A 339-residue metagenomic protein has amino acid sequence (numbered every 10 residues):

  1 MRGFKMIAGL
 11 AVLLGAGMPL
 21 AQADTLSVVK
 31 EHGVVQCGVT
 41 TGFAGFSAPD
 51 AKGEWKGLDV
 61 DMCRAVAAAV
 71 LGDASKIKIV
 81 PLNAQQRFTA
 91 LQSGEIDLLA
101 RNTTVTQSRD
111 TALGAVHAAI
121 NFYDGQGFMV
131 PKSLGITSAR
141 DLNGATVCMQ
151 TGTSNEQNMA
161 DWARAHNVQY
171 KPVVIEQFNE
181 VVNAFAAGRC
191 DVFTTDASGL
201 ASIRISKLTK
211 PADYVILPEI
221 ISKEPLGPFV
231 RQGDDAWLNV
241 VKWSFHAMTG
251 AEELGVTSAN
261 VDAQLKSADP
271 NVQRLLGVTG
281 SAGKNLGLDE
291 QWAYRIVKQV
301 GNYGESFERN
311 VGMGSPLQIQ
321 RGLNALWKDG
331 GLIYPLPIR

Functional and structural regions predicted by a protein language model:
I7-G17: Bacterial N-terminal signal peptides
M18-A23: Sec/Tat signal peptide C-region and signal peptidase I cleavage site
V28-A100, L286, Y303, L326 (+1 more regions): Extracytoplasmic small-molecule ligand-binding "clamshell" domains of the periplasmic binding protein/Venus flytrap
K30-E31, A67-G72, Q92-I96, T104 (+9 more regions): Sec-exported extracytoplasmic/periplasmic mature domains
V34-G45, W55-V70, T104, D124-E180: Bilobed "Venus flytrap"/periplasmic-binding protein-like clamshell domains and structurally analogous long
D61-R64, A68-V70, S133-I136, R140 (+6 more regions): Extended ligand-binding regions for polar small-molecule ligands
R64, A68, G72, K76-D141 (+2 more regions): Acidic, polar ligand-binding/catalytic clefts
G280-R339: C-terminal functional modules
